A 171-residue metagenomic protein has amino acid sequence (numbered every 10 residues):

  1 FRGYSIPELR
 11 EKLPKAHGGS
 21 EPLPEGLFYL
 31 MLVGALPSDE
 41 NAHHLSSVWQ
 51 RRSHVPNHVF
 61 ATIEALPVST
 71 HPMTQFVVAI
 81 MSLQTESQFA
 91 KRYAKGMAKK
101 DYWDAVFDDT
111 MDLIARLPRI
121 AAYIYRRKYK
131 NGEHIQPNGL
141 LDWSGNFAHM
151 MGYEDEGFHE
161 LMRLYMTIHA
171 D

Functional and structural regions predicted by a protein language model:
F1-D171: Hydrophobic alpha-helical bundle cores within soluble ligand-binding/oligomerization subdomains
